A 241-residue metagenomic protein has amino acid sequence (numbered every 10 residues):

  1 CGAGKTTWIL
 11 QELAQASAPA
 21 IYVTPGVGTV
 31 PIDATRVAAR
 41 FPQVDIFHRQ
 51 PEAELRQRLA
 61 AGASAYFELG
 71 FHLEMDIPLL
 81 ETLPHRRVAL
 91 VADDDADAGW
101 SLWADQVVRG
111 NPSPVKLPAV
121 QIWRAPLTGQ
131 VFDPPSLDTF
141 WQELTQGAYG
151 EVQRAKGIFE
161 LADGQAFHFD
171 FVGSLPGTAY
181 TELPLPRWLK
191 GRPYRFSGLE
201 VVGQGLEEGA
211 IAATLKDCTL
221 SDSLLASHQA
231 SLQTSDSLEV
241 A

Functional and structural regions predicted by a protein language model:
C1-G2, V23-G28, Y66-L73, L90-D95 (+2 more regions): Structural motif
C1-W8, S17, I21, G110-A241: P-loop NTP-binding site
A3-I77: Nucleotide-state-sensitive switch-loop elements of NTP-binding domains
A14-S17, Q57-G62, T82-P84, G150-E151 (+1 more regions): Flexible, charged surface loops at secondary-structure boundaries
I32-P42, I77-P84, A98-A104, I211-C218: Short, aromatic/basic amphipathic alpha-helical patches
V44-I46, V88-L90, V120-W123, A213: Hydrophobic transmembrane signal anchors and adjacent membrane-proximal interface regions, especially in viral
E52-R56, A96-A98, D133: A short acidic, often aromatic-flanked loop/helix-cap motif at beta-alpha or helix-coil junctions that lines enzyme
H72-A119: Long, charge-dense, solvent-exposed interaction surfaces that engage phosphate-rich ligands
